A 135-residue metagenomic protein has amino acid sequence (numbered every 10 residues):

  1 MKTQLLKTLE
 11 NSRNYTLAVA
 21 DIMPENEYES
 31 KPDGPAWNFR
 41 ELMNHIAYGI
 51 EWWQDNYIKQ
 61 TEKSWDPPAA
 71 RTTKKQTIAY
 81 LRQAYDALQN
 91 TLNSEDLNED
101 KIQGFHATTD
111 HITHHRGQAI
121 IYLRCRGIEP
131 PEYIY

Functional and structural regions predicted by a protein language model:
M1-T3: Short, low-complexity N-terminal intrinsically disordered segments enriched in polar/charged residues
L6-E10, N14-L17, E25-D66, E99-Y135: Short, contiguous alpha-helical
Y15-A18, I22, Q83, A87 (+2 more regions): Solvent-exposed, charged/polar functional surfaces in cytosolic regulatory/catalytic domains
P68-R71: Amphipathic alpha-helical linker/stalk segments
T73-N98: Mid-chain, well-packed structural core segment of small domains
